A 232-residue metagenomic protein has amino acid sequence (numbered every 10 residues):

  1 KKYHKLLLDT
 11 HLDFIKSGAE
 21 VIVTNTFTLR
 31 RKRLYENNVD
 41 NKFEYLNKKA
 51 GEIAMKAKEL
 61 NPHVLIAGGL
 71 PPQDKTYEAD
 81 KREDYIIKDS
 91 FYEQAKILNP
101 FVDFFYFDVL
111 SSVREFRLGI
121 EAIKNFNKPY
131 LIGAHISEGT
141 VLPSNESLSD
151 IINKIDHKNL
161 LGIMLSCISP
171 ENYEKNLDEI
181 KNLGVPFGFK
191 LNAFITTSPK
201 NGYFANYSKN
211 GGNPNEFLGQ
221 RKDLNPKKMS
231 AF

Functional and structural regions predicted by a protein language model:
K1-F232: Domain-level signal for soluble alpha/beta catalytic cores
